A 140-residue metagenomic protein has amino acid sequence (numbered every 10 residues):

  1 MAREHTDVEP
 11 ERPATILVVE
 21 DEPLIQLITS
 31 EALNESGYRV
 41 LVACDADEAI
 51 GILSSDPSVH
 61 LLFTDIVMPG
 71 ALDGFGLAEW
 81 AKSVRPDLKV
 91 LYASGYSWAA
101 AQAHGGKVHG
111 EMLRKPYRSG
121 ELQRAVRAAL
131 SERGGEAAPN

Functional and structural regions predicted by a protein language model:
M1-A14: Disordered, acidic interdomain junction associated with two-component signaling
E20: Conserved acidic carboxylate
L27-E35: Charged docking surfaces used in two-component/phosphorelay signaling
S30, V42-L61, A101: Acidic, metal-coordinating helix/loop segments flanking the phosphotransfer/catalytic sites of two-component signaling
D45, G70-L77: Acidic catalytic/metal-coordinating carboxylates
D65-I66: Active-site residues of response regulator receiver
Y117-L130, G134: C-terminal output helix
